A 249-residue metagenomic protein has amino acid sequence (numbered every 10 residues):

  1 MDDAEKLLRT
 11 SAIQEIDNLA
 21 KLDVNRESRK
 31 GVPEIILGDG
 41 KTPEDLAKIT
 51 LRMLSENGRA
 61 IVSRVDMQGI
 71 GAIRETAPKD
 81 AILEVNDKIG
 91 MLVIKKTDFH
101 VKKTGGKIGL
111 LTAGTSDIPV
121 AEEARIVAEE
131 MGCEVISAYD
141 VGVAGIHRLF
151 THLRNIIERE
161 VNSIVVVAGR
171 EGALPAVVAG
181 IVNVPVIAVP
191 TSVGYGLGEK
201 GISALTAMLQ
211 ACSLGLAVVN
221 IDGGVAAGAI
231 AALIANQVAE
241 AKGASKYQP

Functional and structural regions predicted by a protein language model:
M1-T76, I82: Long amphipathic alpha-helical segments
E44-L46, D117-E122, I146-H147, A168-V178 (+2 more regions): Short glycine/serine/threonine-rich phosphate/pyrophosphate-binding segments that cradle anionic phosphate groups
I82-N86, V178-I202: Short, acidic/small-residue loops that bind anionic groups at enzyme active sites
M91-V93, T97, I136-I157, G201-S203 (+1 more regions): Glycine-rich oxoanion-binding loops at beta->alpha junctions
K103-R148: Glycine-rich phosphate/diphosphate-binding loop of Rossmann-like nucleotide-binding domains
T112-S116, R154-I156, S163, V193 (+1 more regions): C-terminal binding/interaction regions
H152-T191: Glycine-rich phosphate-binding loop
